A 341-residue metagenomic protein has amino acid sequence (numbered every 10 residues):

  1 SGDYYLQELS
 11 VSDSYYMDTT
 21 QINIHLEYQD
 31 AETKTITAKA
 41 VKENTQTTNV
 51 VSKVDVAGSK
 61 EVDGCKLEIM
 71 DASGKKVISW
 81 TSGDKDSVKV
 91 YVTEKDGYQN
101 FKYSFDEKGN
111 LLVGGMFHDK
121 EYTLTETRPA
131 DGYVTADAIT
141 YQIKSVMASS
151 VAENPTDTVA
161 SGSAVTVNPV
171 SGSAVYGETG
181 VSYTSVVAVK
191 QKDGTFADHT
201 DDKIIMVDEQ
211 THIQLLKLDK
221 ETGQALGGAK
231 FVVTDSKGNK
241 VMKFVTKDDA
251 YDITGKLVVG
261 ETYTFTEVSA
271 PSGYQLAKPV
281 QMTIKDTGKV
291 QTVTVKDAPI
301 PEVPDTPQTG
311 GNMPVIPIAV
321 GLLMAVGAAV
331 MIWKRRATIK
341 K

Functional and structural regions predicted by a protein language model:
S1-K341: Solvent-exposed loop/turn and edge beta-strand elements of beta-rich ligand-binding domains
